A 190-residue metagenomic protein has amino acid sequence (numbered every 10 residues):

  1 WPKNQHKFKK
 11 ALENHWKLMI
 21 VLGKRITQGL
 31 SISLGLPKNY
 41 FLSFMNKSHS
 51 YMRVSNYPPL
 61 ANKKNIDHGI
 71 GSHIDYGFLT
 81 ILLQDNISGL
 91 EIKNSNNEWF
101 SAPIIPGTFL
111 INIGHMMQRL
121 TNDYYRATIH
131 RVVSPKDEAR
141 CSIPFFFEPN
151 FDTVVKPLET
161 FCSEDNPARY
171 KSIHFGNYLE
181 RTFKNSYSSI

Functional and structural regions predicted by a protein language model:
W1-I190: Peripheral, non-catalytic segments flanking oxidoreductase cores
